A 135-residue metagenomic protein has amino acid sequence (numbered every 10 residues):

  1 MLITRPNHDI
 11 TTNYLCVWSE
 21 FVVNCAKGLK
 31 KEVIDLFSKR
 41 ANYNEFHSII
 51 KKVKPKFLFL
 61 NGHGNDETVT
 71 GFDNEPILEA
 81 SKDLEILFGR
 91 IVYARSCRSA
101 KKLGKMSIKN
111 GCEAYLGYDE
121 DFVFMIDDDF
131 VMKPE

Functional and structural regions predicted by a protein language model:
M1-N61, Y93-A94: A domain-level signal for caspase-like cysteine endopeptidase catalytic cores and their zymogen-processing architecture
N7-T12, A41-Y43, H63-V69, R98-K101 (+1 more regions): Short acidic, S/G/P-rich loop/turn micro-motifs used as interaction or catalytic elements
T12-L15, V69-F72, L103-M106, I126-D128: A short acidic (Asp/Glu
L29, F88, N110-G111: Short, structured coil segments at secondary-structure junctions
K56, R90, E113: Conserved acidic residues
N65-F88: A short, glycine/acidic-enriched catalytic loop
A80-K105: Ser/Thr/Gly-rich flexible loops in soluble cytosolic domains mediating phosphotransfer, phosphorylation
A100-E135: Active-site-proximal C-terminal subdomain of hydrolase catalytic domains
